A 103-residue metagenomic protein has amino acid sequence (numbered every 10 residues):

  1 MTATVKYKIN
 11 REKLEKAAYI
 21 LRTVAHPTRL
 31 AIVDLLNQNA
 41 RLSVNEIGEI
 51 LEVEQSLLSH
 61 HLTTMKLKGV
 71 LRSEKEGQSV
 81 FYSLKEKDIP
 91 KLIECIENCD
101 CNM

Functional and structural regions predicted by a protein language model:
M1-K16, N37-Q38, E86-M103: Amphipathic alpha-helical dimerization/coiled-coil segments that flank or bridge DNA-binding/regulatory modules
E15-S56, E76-D88: N-terminal helix-turn-helix DNA-binding core of bacterial DNA-binding proteins
T23, L67, N98-C101: Regular, well-ordered alpha-helical segments
E49, K66-L67: Alpha-helical residues within the helix-turn-helix
L62-T63: Short, hydrophobic-biased segments on the C-terminal half of alpha helices that form "recognition helices"
